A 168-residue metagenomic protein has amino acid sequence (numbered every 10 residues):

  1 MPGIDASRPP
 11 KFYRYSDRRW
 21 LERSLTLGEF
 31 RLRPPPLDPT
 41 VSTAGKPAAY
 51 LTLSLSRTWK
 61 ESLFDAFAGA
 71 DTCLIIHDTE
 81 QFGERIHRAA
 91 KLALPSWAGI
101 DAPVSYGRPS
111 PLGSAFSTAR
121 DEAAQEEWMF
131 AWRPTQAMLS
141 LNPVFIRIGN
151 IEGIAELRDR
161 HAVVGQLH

Functional and structural regions predicted by a protein language model:
M1-H168: NAD-dependent ADP-ribosyltransferases
